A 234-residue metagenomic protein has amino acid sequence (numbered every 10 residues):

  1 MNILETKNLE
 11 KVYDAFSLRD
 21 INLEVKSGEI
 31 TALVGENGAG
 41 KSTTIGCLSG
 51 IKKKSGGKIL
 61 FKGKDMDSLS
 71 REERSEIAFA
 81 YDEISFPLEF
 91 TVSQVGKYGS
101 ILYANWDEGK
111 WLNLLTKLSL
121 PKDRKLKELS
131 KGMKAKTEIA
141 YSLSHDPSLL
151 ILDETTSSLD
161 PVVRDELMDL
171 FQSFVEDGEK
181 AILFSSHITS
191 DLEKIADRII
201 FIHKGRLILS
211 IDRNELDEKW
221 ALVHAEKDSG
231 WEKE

Functional and structural regions predicted by a protein language model:
L4, L18-D20, R74: Conserved structural motif at the start of ABC-family nucleotide-binding domains
V34-E36: The feature captures the beta-strand-to-loop junction immediately N-terminal to the Walker
S49: Helix-to-loop junction immediately C-terminal to a conserved catalytic motif
G57-S68, E73: Conserved ABC transporter NBD signature motif
Y81-T137: ABC-family P-loop ATPase nucleotide-binding domains
L150-E154: Catalytic Walker B motif of ABC-type/P-loop ATPase nucleotide-binding domains
